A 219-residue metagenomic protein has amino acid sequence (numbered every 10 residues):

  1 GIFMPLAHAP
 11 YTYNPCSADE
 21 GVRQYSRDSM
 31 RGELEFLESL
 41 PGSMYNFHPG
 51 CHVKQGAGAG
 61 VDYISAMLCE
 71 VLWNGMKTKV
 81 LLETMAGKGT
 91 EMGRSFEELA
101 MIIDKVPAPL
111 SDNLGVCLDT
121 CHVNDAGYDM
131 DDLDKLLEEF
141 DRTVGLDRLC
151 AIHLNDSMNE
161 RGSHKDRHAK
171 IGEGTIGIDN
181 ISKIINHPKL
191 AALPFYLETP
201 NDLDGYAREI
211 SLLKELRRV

Functional and structural regions predicted by a protein language model:
G1, L72-T78, V106-D112, T143-L146 (+2 more regions): Short helix-capping segments at alpha-helix termini
P5-A9, Y45-F47, V80-L82, L114-L118 (+2 more regions): Hydrophobic faces of well-ordered beta-strands that scaffold small-molecule active sites in alpha/beta enzyme cores
A7-S17, R161-D166: N-terminal small/glycine-rich loop or linker at the start of catalytic domains across soluble metabolic enzymes
P10-T12, G50-H52, E83-G89, C121-A126 (+2 more regions): Active-site beta-loop-alpha junctions enriched in small/polar residues
N14-G115, D125: Active-site acidic/histidine proton-transfer and metal-coordination neighborhood in alpha/beta enzyme cores
G58, M92-F96, A100, N124-A192: Gly/Pro-rich active-site loop or hairpin
L203-V219: C-terminal helical cap(s) of enzyme catalytic domains, especially alpha/beta-barrels
